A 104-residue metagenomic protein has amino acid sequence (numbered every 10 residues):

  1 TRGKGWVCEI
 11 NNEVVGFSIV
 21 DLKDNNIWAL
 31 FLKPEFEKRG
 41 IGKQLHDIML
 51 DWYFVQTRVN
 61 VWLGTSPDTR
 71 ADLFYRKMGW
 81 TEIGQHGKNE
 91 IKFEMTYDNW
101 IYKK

Functional and structural regions predicted by a protein language model:
T1-A29, K33-E35, H46-I48, W52 (+1 more regions): Acetyl-CoA-dependent GNAT
R2-W6, G40-K43, M95-Y102: Short N-terminal helix-initiation segments at or just after the protein's N-terminus
E13, A29, K33-D47, S66-L73 (+1 more regions): Conserved glycine-rich acetyl-CoA-binding loop
R39, Q56-V59: Short coil/turn segments at alpha/beta junctions that flank glycine-rich nucleotide-binding fingerprints
V59-D72, R76-K104: C-terminal "cap" of GNAT-fold acetyltransferases
